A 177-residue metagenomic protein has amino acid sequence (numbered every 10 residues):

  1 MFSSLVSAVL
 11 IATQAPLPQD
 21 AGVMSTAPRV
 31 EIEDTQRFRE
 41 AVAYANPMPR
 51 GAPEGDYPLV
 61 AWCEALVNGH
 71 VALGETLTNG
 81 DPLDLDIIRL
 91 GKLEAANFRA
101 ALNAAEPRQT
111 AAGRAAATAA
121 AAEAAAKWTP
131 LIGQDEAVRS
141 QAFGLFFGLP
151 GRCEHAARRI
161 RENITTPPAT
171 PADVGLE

Functional and structural regions predicted by a protein language model:
M1-L5, Y57, F146: Generic alpha-helix initiation/capping and coil-helix boundary signal
M1-P16: Sec-dependent N-terminal signal peptides
P16-P18, L176: Intrinsically disordered, low-complexity, basic-enriched segments
D20-V42: Acidic, low-complexity proline/glycine-rich segments
R39, G91-E177: Compact alpha-helical subdomains of small soluble proteins
A45-N46: Electropositive, glycine-dotted interaction segments that contact anionic polymers or phosphate-rich ligands
P49-R108: Short N-proximal segments of mature Sec-exported proteins
